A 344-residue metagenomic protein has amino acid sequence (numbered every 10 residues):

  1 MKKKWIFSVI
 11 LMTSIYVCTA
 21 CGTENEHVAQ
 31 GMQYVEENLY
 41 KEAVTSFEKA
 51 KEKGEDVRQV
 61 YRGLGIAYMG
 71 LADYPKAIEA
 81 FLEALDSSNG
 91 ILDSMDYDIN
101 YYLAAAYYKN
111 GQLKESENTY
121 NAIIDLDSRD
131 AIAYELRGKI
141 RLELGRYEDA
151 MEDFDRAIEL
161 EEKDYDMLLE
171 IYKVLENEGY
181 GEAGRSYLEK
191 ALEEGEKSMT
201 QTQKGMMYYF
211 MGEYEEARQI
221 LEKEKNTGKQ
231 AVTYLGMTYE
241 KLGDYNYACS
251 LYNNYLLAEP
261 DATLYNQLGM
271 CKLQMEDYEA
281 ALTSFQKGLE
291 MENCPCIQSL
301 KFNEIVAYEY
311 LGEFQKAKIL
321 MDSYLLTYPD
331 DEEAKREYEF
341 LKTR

Functional and structural regions predicted by a protein language model:
K2, C18-P75, E79-L82, D86-G90 (+2 more regions): N-terminal leader/linker segments that initiate helical-solenoid repeat arrays
E24-N25, V57-Q59, L92-D93, Y97-D98 (+7 more regions): Helix-start (N-cap) detector for alpha-helical repeat units in TPR-like alpha-solenoids, especially tetratricopeptide
A29, G63-I66, G70, M95-Y102 (+7 more regions): Canonical tetratricopeptide repeat
E36-E37, G70, K109, E143-L144 (+6 more regions): Register position in tetratricopeptide repeats
K53, S87-I91, L126, L160 (+5 more regions): Structural marker of alpha-solenoid helical repeat scaffolds
